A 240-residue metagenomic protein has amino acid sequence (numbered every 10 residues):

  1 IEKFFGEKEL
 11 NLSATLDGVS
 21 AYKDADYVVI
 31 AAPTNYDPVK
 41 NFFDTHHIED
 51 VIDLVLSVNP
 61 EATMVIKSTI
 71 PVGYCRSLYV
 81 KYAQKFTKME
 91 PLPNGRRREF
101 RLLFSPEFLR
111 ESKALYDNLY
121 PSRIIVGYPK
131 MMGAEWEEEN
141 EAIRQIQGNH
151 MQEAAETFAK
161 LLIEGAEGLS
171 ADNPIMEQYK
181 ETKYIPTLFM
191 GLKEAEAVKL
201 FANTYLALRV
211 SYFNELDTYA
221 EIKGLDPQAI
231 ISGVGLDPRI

Functional and structural regions predicted by a protein language model:
I1-I240: Structural/interface elements that position substrates and couple domains in central-metabolism enzymes
